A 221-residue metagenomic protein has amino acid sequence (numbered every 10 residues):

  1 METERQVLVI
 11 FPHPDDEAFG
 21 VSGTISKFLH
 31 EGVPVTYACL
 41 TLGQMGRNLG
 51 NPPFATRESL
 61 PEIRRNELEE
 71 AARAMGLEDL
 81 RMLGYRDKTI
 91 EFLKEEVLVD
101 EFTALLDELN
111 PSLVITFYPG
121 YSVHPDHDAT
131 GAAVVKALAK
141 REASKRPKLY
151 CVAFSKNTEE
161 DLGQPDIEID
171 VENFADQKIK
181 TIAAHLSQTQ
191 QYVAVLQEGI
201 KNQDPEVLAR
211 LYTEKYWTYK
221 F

Functional and structural regions predicted by a protein language model:
M1-L109, K140-K145: Active-site rim/loop-helix segments in enzyme catalytic domains that contact anionic ligands
M1-L8, E31, D79, K88 (+1 more regions): Metal-dependent de-N-acetylase/amidase catalytic core
